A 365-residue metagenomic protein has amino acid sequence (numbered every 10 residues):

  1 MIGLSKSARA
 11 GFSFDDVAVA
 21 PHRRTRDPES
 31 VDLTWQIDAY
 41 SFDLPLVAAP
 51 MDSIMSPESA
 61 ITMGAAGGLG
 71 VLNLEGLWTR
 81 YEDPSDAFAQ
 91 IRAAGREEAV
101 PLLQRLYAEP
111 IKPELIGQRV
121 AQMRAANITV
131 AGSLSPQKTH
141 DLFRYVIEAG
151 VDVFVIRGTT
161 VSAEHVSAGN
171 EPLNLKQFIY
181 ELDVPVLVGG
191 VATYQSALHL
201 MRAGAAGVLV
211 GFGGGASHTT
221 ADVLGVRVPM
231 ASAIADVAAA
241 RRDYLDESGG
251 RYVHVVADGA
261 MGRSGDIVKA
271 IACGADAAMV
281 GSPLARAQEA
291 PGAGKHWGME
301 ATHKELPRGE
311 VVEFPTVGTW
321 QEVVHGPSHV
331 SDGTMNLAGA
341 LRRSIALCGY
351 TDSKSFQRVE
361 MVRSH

Functional and structural regions predicted by a protein language model:
M1-R23, Y107-A121, D183, G225-A257 (+1 more regions): Alpha/beta catalytic cores of nucleotide-metabolism and tRNA/nucleoside-modifying enzymes
M1-S248, H254, L284: Active-site entrance/lid segments in N-terminal catalytic domains of soluble metabolic enzymes
